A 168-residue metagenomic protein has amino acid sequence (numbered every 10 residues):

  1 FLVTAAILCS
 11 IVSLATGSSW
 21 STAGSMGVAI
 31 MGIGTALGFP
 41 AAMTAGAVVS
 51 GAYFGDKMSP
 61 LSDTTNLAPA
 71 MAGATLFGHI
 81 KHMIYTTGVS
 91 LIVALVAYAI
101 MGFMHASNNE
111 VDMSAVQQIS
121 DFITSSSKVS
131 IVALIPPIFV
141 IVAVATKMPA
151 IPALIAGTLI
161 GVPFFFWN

Functional and structural regions predicted by a protein language model:
F1-K81, Y85, V89: Hydrophobic transmembrane alpha-helices that form the pore/transport pathway of multi-pass ion and small-solute
Y85-V93, A99-N168: Hydrophobic transmembrane alpha-helices of multi-pass small-molecule transporters
